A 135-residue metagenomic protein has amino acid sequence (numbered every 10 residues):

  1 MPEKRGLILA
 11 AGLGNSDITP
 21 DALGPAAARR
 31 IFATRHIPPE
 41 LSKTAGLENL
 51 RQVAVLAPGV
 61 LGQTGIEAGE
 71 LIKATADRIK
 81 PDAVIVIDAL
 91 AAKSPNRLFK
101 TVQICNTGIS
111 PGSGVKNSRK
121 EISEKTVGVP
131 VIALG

Functional and structural regions predicted by a protein language model:
M1-R5: Extended, charged alpha/beta regions that create polyanion-binding interfaces
L7-L9, A83-I85: Structural motif
G12-D21, G62, A89-K93: Gly/Ser/Thr-rich loops at beta-strand to alpha-helix junctions that form or flank small-molecule/cofactor-binding
N15-R51, V55: Glycine-rich phosphate/diphosphate-binding loop of Rossmann-like nucleotide-binding domains
P20-G24, E67-A68, P95-F99: Short acidic, glycine/serine/threonine-rich loops at helix termini
G46-A76: A structural-propensity feature for long, helix-poor, extended segments
L56-A57, V86-G135: A structural signal for small-residue-enriched, beta-sheet-centric alpha/beta enzyme cores and oligomeric scaffold folds
A76, P81-D82: Proline-aspartate-enriched helix->loop->beta-strand connector
